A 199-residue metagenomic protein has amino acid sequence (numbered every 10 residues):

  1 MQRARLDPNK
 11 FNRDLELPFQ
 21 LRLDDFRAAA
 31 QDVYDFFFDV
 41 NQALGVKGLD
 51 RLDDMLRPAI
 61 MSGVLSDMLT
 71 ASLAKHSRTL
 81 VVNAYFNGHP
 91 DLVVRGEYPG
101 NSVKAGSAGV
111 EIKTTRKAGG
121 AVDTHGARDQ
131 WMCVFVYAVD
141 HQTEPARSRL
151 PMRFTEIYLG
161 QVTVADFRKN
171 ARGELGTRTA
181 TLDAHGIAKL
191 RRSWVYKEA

Functional and structural regions predicted by a protein language model:
M1-G88, V93-A108, T114-A199: Nucleic-acid endonuclease domains
